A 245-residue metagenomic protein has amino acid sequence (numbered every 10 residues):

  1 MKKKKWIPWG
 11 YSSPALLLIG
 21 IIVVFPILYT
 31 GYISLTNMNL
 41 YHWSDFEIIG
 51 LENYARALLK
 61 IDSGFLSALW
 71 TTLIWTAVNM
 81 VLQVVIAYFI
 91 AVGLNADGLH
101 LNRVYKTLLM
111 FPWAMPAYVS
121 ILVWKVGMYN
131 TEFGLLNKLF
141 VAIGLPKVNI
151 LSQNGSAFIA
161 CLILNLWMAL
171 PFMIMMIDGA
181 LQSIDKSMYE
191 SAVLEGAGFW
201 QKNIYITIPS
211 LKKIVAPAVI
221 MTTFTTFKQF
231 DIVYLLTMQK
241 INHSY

Functional and structural regions predicted by a protein language model:
K2-Y245: A structural signal for multi-pass alpha-helical bundles of membrane permease subunits that mediate small-molecule
